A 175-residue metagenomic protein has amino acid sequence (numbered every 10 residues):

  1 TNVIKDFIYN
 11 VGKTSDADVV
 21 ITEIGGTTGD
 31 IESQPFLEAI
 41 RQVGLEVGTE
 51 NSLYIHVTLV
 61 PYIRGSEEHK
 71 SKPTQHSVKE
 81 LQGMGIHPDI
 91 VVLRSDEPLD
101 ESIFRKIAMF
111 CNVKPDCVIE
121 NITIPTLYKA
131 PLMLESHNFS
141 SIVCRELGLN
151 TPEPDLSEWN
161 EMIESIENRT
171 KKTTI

Functional and structural regions predicted by a protein language model:
T1-T174: Flexible phosphate-sensing "switch/lid" loops adjacent to ATP/NTP-binding sites across phosphate-transfer
